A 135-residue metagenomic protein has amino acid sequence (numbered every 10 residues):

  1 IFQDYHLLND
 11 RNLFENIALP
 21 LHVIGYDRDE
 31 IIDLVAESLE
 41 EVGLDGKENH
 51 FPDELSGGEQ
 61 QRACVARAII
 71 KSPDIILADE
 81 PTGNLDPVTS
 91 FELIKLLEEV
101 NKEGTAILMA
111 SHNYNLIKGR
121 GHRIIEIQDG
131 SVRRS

Functional and structural regions predicted by a protein language model:
R11-A18: Short coil-to-helix segment of the ABC ATPase nucleotide-binding domain corresponding to the Q-loop/switch region
E30-V42: ABC nucleotide-binding domain "signature" region
F51-L55, E59-Q61: Conserved ABC ATPase signature
V65: Hydrophobic anchor residue at the start of the ABC signature
S72: Conserved catalytic motifs of ABC-family nucleotide-binding domains
I76-D79: Catalytic Walker B motif of ABC-type/P-loop ATPase nucleotide-binding domains
P87-T89: Helix N-cap at the start of a conserved alpha-helix in ABC-type nucleotide-binding domains
